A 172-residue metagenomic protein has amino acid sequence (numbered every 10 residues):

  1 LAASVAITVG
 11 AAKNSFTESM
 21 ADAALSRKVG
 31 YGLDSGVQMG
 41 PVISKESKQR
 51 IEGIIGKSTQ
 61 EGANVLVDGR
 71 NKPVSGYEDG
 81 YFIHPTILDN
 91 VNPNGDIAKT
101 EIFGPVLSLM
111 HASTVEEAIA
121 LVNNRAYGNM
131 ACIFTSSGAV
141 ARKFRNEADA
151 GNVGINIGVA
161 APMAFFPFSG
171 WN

Functional and structural regions predicted by a protein language model:
L1-V5, A21-G53, D68-F82, K99-G104 (+2 more regions): Flexible, acidic loop-helix segments that line cofactor/substrate-binding pockets
V5-A12, I87, N172: Short beta-strand and adjoining strand-loop segment in the mid-core of the Rossmann-like NAD(P)-dependent dehydrogenase
I7, L66-G69, I133-F134: Short beta-strand segments
G10-K13, S47, T114, G138: Helix N-cap motif at beta-to-alpha junctions
A11-M39, G53-N71, N90-I97, E147-N156: Glycine/threonine-rich helix-loop capping motifs at alpha-helix boundaries
K28, I55, E78-N172: Conserved C-terminal structural/oligomerization subdomain of aldehyde/semialdehyde dehydrogenase
